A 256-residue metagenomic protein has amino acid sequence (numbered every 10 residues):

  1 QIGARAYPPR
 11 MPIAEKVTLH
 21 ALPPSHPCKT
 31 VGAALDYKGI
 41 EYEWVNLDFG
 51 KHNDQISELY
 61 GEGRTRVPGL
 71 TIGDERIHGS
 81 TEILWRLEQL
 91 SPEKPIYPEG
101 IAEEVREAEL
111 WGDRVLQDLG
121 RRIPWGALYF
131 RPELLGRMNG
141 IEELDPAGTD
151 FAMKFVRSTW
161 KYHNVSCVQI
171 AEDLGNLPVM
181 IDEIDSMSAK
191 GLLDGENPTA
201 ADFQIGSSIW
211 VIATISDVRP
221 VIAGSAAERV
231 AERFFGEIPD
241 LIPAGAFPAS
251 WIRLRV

Functional and structural regions predicted by a protein language model:
G3-L144: GST-like domain detector, emphasizing the conserved glutathione-binding G-site in the N-terminal thioredoxin-like
I56-E58, M153-R157, R255: Short alpha-helical hairpin
E82, E107, D202-F203, S207 (+1 more regions): Amphipathic alpha-helical interaction segments
L87, I181-I184, S188, F234 (+2 more regions): Hydrophobic, Leu/Ile/Phe/Ala-enriched alpha-helical segments that form helix-helix packing faces
L90-G100, E143-K154, G236-S250: Short secondary-structure transition/capping segments
E104-E107, W111, E172-V179, E183 (+1 more regions): A non-catalytic, amphipathic alpha-helix used as a structural packing/dimerization or gating element in enzyme scaffolds
Q117-A223: GST-like fold's C-terminal all-alpha helical module
I209-V256: Long, positively charged, glycine-interspersed low-complexity recognition regions
